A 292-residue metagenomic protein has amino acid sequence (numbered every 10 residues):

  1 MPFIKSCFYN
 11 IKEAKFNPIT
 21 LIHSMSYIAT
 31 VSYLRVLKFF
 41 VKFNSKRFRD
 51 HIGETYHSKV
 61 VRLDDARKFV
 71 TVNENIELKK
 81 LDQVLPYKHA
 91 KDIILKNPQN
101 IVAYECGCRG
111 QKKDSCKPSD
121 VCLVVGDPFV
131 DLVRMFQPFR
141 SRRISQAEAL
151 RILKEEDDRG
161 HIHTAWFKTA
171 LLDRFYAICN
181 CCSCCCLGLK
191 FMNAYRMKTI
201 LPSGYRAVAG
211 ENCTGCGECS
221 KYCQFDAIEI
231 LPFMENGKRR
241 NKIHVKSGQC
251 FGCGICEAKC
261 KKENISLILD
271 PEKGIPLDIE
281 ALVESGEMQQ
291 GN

Functional and structural regions predicted by a protein language model:
M1-H161, E229-I230, K262-N292: Iron-sulfur (Fe-S) cluster-binding modules
K68-E74, L132-R134, S145-R151, R174-C182 (+3 more regions): A generic short-segment signal for beta-strand/edge and adjacent turn/coil regions
Y104-S119, Y176-L189, E211-F225, Q249-K262: Local cysteine-cluster metal-coordination motifs and their immediate loop/turn environment, predominantly Fe-S cluster
V125-L132, C184-K198, E218, G254-I265 (+1 more regions): Short, Lys/Arg-enriched charge-dense amphipathic segments
I144-C182, L187-K190: Long, positively charged binding patches that form subdomain-scale interaction surfaces for polyanionic ligands
A165-A177, N193-Y222, D226-G252, D270-I275 (+1 more regions): Ferredoxin-like iron-sulfur electron-transfer modules
Y176-C181, Y205, E280-E284: Short amphipathic alpha-helical patches
